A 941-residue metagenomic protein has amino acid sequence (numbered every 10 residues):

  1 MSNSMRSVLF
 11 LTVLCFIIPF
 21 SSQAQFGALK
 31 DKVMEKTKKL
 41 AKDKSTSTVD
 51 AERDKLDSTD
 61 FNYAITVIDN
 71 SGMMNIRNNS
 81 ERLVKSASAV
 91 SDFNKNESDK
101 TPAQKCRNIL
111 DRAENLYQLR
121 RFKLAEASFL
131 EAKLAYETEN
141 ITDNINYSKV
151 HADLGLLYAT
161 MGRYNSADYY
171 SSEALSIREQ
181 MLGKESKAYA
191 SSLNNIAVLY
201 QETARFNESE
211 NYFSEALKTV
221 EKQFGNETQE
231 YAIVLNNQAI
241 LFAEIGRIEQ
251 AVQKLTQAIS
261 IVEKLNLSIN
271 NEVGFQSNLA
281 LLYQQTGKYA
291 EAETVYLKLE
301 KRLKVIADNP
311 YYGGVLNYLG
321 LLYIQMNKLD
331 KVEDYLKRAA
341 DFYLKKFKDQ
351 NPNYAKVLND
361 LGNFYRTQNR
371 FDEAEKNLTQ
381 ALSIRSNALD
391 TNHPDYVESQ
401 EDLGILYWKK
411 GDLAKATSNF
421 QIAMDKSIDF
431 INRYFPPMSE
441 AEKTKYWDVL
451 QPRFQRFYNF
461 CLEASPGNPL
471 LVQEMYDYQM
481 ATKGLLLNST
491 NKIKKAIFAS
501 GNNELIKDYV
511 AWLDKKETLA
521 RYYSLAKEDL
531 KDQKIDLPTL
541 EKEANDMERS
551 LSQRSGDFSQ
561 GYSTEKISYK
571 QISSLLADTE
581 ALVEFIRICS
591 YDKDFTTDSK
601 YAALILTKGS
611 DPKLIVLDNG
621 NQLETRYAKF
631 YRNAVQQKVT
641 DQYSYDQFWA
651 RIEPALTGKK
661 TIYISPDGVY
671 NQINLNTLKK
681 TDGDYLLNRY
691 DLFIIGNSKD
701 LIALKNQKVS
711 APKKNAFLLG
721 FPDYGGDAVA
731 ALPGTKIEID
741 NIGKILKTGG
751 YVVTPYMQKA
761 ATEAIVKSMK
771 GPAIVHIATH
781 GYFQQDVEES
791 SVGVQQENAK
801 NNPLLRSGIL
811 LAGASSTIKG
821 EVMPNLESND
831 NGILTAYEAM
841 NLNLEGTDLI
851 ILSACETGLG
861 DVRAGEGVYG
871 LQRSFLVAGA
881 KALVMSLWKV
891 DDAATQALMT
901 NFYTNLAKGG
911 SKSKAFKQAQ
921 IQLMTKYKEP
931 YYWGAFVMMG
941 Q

Functional and structural regions predicted by a protein language model:
Q25-V67: N-terminal propeptides/low-complexity segments immediately following signal peptides in secreted or periplasmic proteins
S98-K100, T138-T142, Q180-K184, K222-N226 (+5 more regions): Short coil/turn linkers that connect adjacent helices within long alpha-helical scaffolds, especially alpha-solenoid
R107-Q118, I145-T160, K187-E202, Q229-E244 (+5 more regions): Conserved alpha-helical positions within TPR/SEL1-like repeat arrays
A290, L297, N309, L321 (+8 more regions): Alpha-helical solenoid repeat scaffolds used for protein-protein interaction
K483, K542-E543, E548-Q941: Catalytic cores of enzymes
